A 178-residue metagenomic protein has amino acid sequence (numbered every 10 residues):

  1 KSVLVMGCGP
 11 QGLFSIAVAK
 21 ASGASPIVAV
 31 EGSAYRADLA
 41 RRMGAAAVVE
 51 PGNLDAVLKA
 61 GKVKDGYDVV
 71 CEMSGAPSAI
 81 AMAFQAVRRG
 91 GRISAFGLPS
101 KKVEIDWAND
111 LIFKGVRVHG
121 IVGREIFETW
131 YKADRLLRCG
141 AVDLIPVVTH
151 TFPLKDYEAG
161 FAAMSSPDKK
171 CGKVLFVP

Functional and structural regions predicted by a protein language model:
S2, S25-I27, R92, R117: Residues at the starts of beta-strands that form the adenosine-phosphate
V5-C8, K20-M82: Adenosine-nucleotide cofactor-binding segment
G7-P10, L98: Glycine-rich Rossmann-fold phosphate-binding loop(s) that bind the pyrophosphate of adenine dinucleotide cofactors
L13-F14: Residues forming the Rossmann-fold NAD(P)(H) cofactor-binding site
A46, P77-C139, V177-P178: Glycine-rich phosphate-binding loop and adjacent beta-alpha segment of Rossmann(oid) nucleotide-cofactor-binding
V69-E72, R92-A95, H119-G120, P146-V148: Short catalytic-loop micro-motif centered on adjacent basic/acidic residues
A81-Q85, F127-P178: C-terminal hydrophobic helical "lid"/dimerization subdomain of Rossmann-like NAD(P)H-dependent oxidoreductases
